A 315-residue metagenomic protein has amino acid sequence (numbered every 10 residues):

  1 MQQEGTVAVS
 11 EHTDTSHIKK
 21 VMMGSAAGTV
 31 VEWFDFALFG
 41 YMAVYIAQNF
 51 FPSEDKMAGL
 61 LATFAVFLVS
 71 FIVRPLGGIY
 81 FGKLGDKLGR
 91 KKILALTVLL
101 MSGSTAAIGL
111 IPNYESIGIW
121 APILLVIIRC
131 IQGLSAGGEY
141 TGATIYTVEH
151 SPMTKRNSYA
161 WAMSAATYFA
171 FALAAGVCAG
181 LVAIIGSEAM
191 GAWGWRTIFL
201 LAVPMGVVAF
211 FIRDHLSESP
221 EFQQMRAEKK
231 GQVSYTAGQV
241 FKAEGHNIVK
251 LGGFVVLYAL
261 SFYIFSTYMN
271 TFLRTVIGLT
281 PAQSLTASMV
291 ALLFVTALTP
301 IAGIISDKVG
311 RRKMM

Functional and structural regions predicted by a protein language model:
F39-G40, G245-F294: Extracytoplasmic gate region of multi-pass secondary transporters
A43-P75, I123: Extracellular/periplasmic helix-loop-helix junction of adjacent transmembrane segments in MFS-like secondary
P52, L99-G118: C-terminal ends and interior cores of transmembrane alpha-helices in multi-pass membrane transporters/permeases
F64-K83, L100-S104, M289-A302: Central cavity-lining transmembrane alpha-helices of secondary-active solute carriers, predominantly the Major
K87-L99, K308-M315: Cytoplasmic membrane-interface "Motif A"-like loop-to-helix N-cap segments of 12-TM Major Facilitator Superfamily
I111, I117-G137: Hydrophobic core of transmembrane alpha-helices in multi-pass small-molecule transporters, especially MFS/SLC-type
S135, N157-V182, M205: Glycine-rich segments within core transmembrane alpha-helices of 12-TM secondary carriers
D214-Y235: Flexible cytoplasmic inter-helical loops of multi-pass small-molecule transporters
